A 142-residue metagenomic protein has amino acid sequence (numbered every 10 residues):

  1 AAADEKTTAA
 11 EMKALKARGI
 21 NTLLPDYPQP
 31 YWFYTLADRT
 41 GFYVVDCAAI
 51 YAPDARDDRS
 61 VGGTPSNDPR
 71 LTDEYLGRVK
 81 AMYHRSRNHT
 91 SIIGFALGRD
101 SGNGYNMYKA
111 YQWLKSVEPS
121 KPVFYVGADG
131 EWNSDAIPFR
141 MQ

Functional and structural regions predicted by a protein language model:
A9, A14, T22-Q142: Substrate-binding/catalytic cleft of secreted carbohydrate-active enzymes, primarily glycoside hydrolases
R18: Metal- or metallocofactor-binding catalytic centers and their adjacent structured scaffolds across diverse enzyme
